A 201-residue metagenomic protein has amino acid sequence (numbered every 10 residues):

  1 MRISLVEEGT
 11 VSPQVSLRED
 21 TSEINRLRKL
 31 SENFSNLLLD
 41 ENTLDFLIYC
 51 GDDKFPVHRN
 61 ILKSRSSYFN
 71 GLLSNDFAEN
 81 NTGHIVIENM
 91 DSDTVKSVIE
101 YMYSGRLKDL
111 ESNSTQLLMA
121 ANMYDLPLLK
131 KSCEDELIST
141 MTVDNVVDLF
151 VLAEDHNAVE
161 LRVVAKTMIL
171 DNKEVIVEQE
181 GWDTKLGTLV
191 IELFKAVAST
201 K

Functional and structural regions predicted by a protein language model:
M1-L47, D53, F69, T184-T188 (+1 more regions): Eukaryotic cytosolic interaction/assembly regions at protein N-termini and domain boundaries
E7, N36-V143: Canonical BTB/POZ domain core
V15-D20, G83-I85, Q179-E180: Charged, low-complexity surface segments at secondary-structure and domain boundaries
R26, L30, R65, D91-T94 (+2 more regions): Alpha-helical structural motif
H84, K108-M119, M123-L126, S132-K201: BTB/POZ-protein C-terminal extensions
